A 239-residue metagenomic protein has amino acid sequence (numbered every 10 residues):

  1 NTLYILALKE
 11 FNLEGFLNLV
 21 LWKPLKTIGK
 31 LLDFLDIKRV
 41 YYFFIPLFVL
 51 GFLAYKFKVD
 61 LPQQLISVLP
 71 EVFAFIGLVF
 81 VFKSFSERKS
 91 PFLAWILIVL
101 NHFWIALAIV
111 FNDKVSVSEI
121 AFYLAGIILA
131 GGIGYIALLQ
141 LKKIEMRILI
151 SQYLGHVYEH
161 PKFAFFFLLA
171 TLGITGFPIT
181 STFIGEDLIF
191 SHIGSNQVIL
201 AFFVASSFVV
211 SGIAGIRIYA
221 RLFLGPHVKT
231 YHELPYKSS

Functional and structural regions predicted by a protein language model:
N1-Y55, V59-V68, A74-F75, I213-I218 (+1 more regions): Membrane-interface and transmembrane segments of multi-pass membrane proteins
L21, W95, Y153, T182 (+1 more regions): Divalent metal-coordination and catalytic microenvironments
W22, K83, I109, L138-K142 (+3 more regions): Membrane-water interface at transmembrane helix exits
K26, A74-K83, A130-L139: Central hydrophobic cores of alpha-helical transmembrane segments in multi-pass inner-membrane proteins across all
Y55-Q64, L107-A121, H192-L200: Helix-coil boundary and interhelical linker segments in multi-pass alpha-helical membrane proteins
V72, I76-V79, A121-I128, F202-V210: Hydrophobic alpha-helical transmembrane segments of multi-pass membrane proteins
K89-S151: Alpha-helical multi-pass transmembrane bundles of energy-transducing inner-membrane proteins
G131-F203, F208, G215, H232-S239: Interfacial and helix-entry/exit segments of alpha-helical transmembrane bundles in multi-pass inner-membrane proteins
